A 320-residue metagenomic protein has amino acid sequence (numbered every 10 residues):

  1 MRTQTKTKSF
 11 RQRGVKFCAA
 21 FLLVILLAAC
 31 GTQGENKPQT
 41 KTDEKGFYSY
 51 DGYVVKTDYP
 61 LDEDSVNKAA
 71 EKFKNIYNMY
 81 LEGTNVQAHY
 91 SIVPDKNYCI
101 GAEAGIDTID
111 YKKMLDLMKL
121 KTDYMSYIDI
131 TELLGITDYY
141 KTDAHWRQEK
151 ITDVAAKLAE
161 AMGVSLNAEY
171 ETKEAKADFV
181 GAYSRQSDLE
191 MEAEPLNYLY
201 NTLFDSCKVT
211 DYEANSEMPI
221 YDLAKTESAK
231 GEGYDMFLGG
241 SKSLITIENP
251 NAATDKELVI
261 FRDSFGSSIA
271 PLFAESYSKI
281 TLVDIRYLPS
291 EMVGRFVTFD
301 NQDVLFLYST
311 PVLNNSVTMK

Functional and structural regions predicted by a protein language model:
M1-T3, F17, L26, C30-K320: Extracellular glycan-modifying ectodomains
Q4-C18: Bacterial N-terminal signal peptides that target proteins for export
